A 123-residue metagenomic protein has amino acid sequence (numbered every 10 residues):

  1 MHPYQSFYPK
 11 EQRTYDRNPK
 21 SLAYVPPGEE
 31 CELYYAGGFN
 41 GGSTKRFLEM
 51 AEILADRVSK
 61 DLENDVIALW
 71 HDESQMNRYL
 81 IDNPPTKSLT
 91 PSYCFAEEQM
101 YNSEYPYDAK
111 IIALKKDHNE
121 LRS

Functional and structural regions predicted by a protein language model:
M1-V25: Conserved donor-nucleotide/metal-binding helix-loop-beta segment in metal-dependent transferases, i.e., the alpha-helix
S21-D117: Catalytic core and acceptor-binding pocket of nucleotide-sugar-dependent glycosyltransferases
